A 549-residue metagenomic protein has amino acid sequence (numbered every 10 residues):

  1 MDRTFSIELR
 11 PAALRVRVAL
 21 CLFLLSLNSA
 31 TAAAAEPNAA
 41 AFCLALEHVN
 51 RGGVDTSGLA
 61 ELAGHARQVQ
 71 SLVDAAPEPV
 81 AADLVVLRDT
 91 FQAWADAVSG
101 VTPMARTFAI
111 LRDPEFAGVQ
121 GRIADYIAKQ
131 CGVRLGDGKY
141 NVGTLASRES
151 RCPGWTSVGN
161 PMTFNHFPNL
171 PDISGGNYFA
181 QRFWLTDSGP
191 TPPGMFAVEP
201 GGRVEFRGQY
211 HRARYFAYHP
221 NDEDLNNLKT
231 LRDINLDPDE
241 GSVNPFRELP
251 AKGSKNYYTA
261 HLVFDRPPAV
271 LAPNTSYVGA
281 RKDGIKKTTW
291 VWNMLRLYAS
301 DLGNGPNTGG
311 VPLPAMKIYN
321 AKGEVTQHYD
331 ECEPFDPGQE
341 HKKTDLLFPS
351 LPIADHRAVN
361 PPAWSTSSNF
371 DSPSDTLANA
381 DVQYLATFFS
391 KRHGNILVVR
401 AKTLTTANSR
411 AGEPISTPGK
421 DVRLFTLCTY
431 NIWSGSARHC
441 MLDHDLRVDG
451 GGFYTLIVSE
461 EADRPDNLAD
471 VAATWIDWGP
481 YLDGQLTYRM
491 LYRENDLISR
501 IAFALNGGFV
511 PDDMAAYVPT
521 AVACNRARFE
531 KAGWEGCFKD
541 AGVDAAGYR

Functional and structural regions predicted by a protein language model:
M1-L14: N-terminal secretory signal peptides that target proteins for export/translocation
R15-S29: Bacterial N-terminal signal peptides
A30-A34: Sec/Tat signal peptide C-region and signal peptidase I cleavage site
A35, A39-D55, P103-Y140: C-terminal amphipathic alpha-helix
P37, A60, A75, A82 (+3 more regions): Alpha-helix boundary/N-cap detector
N38, S57, E61-G64, K391 (+1 more regions): Alpha-helix N-cap/loop-to-helix boundary motif
A41-S99, A124: Alpha-helical segments in soluble extracytoplasmic regions
Y140-R549: A compositional/structural signature for long, glycine/proline-rich flexible linkers and loops on extracytoplasmic
